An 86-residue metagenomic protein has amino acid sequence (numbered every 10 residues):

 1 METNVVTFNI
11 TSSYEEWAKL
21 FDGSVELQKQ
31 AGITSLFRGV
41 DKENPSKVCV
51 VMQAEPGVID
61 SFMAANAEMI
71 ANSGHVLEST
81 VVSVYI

Functional and structural regions predicted by a protein language model:
M1-I86: Short S/T/G/P-rich N-terminal loop/turn motif that feeds into the first structured element of a domain
